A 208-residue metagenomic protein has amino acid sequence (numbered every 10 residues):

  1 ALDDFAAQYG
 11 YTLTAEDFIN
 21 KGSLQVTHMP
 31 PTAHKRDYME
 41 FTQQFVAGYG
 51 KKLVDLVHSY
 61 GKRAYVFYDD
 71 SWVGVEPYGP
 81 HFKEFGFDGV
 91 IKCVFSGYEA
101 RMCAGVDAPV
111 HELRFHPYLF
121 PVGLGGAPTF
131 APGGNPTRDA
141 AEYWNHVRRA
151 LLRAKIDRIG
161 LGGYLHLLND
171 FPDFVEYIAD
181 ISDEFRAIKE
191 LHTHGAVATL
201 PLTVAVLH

Functional and structural regions predicted by a protein language model:
A1-D88, C93-M102: Polysaccharide-binding and catalytic clefts of secreted carbohydrate-active enzymes
D55-S59, D70, G97-E112, P117-L119 (+2 more regions): Carbohydrate-binding surfaces of carbohydrate-active enzymes
V75-P80, L124-G125, D170-F174: A short acidic (Asp/Glu
